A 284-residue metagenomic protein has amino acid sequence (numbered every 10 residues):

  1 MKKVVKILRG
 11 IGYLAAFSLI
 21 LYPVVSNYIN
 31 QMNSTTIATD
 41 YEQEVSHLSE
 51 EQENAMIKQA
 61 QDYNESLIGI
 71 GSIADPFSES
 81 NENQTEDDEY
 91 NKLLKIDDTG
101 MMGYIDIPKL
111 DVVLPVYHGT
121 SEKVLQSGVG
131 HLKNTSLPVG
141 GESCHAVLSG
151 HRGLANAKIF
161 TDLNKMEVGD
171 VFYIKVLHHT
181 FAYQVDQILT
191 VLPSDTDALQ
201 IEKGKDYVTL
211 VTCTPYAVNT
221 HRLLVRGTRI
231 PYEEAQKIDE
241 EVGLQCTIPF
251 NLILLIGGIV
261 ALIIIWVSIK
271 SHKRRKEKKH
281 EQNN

Functional and structural regions predicted by a protein language model:
K2-I248: Solvent-exposed, non-transmembrane regions of membrane-associated and secreted proteins
D239-N284: C-terminal single-pass membrane-anchor helix
